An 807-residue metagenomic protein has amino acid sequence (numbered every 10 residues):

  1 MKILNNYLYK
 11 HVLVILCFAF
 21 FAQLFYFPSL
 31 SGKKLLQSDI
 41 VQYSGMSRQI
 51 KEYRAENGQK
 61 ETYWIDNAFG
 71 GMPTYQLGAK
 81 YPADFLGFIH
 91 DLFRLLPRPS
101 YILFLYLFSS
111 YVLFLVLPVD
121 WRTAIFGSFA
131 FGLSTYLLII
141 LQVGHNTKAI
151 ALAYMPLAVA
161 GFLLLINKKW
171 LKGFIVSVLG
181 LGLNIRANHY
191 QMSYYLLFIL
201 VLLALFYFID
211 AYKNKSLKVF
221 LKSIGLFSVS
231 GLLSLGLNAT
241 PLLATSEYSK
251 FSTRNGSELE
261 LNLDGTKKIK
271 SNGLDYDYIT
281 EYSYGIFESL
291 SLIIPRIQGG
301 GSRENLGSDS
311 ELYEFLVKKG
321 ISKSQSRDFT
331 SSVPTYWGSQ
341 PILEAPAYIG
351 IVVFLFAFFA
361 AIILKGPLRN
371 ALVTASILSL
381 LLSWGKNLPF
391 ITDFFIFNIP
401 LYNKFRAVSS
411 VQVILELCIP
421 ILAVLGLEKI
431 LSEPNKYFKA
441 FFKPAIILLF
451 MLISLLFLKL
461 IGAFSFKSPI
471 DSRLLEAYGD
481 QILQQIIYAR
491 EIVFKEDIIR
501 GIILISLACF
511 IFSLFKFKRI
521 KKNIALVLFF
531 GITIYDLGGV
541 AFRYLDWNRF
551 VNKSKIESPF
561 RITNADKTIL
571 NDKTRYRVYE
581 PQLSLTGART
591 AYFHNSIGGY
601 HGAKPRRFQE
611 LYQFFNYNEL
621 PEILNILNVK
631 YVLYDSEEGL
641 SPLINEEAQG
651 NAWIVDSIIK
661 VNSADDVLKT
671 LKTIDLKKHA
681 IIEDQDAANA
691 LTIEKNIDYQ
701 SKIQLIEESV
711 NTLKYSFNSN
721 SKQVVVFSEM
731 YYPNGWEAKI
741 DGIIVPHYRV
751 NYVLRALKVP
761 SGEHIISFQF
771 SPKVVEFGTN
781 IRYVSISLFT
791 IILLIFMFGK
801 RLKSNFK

Functional and structural regions predicted by a protein language model:
H11-R48, S230-A244, L378-L382, S454-L456 (+1 more regions): Transmembrane signal-anchor helices characteristic of membrane glycosylation enzymes that use polyprenol
A19-S110, F129-L152, K267-I351, L382-T392 (+1 more regions): Membrane-interface coil-to-helix junctions
Y101-P118, V353-F356, L422, C509: Transmembrane-helix motifs of polytopic, lipid-linked glycan transferases
F114-L133, K168-F174: Transmembrane-helix signature of polytopic, membrane-embedded enzymes that assemble or transfer cell-envelope glycans
G144-A153, L165-G182, Y190-F227, G231 (+2 more regions): Contiguous transmembrane helix-bundle modules in multi-pass membrane proteins
K222-Y284: Polar, glycine-rich mid-to-C-terminal structural blocks that act as macromolecule-binding/assembly scaffolds
S257, L261-K267, G531, Y535-Y699: Extracytoplasmic
K630, K678, I682-K807: Active-site-proximal, structured, solvent-exposed surfaces of multi-pass membrane proteins that position macromolecular
